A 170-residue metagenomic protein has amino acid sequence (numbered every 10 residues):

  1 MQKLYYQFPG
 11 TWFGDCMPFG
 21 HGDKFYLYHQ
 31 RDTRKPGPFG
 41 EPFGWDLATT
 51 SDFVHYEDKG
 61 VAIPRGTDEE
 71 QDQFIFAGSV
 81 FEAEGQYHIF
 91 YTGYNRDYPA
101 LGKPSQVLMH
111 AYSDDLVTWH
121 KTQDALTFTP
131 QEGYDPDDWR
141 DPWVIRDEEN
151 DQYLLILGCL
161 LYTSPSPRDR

Functional and structural regions predicted by a protein language model:
M1-F19, G37-G40, V54-E82, V117-R146 (+1 more regions): Surface loop/turn signatures of beta-propeller and other carbohydrate-active proteins
K24-L27, Q86-I89, D151-L154: Entry beta-strands of beta-propeller and related beta-repeat scaffolds
H29-E57: Beta-propeller domains
D32-P36, Y94-Y98, L160-L161: Short glycine/acidic-enriched loop and turn motifs that connect beta-strands
P38-F43, A100-Q106, L161: Short, solvent-exposed loop/turn segments at conserved positions within beta-propeller repeat blades
D46-T50, V107-D114: Beta-propeller blade signature
T92-Y94, P99-H110: Hydrophobic alpha-helical hairpins/lids featuring a short glycine-rich hinge
Y162-R170: Single conserved hydrophobic/aromatic residue that forms the stacking wall/gate of nucleotide- or nucleobase-binding
